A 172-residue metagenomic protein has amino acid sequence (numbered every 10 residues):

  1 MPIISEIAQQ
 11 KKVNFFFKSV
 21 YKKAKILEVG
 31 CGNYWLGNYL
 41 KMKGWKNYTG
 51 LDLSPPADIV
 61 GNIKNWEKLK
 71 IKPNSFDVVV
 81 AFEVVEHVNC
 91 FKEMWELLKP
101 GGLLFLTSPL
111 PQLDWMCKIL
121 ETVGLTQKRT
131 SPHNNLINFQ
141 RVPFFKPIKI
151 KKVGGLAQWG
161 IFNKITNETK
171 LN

Functional and structural regions predicted by a protein language model:
M1-I71, F91, T126-F139, P143-F145 (+2 more regions): Conserved N-terminal segment of class I S-adenosyl-L-methionine
A57, E67, G101, Q112-D114: Feature marks short, surface-exposed loop/turn motifs that line or immediately flank catalytic pockets and channel
V80: A conserved beta-strand element that flanks and buttresses the S-adenosyl-L-methionine
V84: Hydrophobic adenine-recognition pocket in adenosine-nucleotide-binding enzymes
V88: Catalytic P-loop NTPase motifs of RecA-like helicase/translocase cores
F91-L103: A short glycine-rich, Lys/Arg-flanked "PGG" loop and its adjoining helix->strand segment in the class I
F105-K128: Conserved class I S-adenosyl-L-methionine
